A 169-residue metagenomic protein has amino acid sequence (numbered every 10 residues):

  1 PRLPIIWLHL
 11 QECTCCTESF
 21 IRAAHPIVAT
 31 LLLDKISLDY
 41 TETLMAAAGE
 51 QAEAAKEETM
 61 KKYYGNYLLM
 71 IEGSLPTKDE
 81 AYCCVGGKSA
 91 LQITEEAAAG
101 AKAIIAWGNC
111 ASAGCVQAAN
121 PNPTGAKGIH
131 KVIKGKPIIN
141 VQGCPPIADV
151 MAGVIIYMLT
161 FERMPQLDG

Functional and structural regions predicted by a protein language model:
P1-G169: Iron-sulfur-associated redox domains of electron-transfer enzymes in respiratory and anaerobic energy metabolism
